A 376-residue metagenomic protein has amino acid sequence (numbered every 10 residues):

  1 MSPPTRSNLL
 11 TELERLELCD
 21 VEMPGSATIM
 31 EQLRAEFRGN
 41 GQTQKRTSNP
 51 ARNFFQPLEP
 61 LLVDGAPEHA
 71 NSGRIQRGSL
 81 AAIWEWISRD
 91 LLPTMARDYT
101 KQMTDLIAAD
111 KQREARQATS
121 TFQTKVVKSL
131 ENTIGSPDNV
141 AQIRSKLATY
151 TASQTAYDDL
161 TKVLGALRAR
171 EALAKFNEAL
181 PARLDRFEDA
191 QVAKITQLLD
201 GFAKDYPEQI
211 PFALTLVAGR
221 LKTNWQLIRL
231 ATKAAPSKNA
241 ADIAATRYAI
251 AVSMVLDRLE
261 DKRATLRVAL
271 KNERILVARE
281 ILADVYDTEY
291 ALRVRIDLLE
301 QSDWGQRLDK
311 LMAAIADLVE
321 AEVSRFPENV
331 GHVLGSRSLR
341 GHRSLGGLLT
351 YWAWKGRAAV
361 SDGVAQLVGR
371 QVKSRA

Functional and structural regions predicted by a protein language model:
M1, L345, W352, V360 (+1 more regions): Polar low-complexity intrinsically disordered regions
S2-N329: Extended alpha-helical scaffold segments
T28, Q42-Q44, E68, L334 (+3 more regions): Polar low-complexity intrinsically disordered regions enriched in Ser/Thr and small residues
L282-V294, G341-A358: Extracellular/lumenal glycan-associated surfaces
L299-G305, A353-L367: Structural helix-adjacent loops and short alpha-helical linkers that scaffold large soluble proteins
L308-I315, V364-A376: TPR/TPR-like alpha-solenoid helical repeat scaffolds
E328-R340: Short, recurring structural edge motifs at helix starts
